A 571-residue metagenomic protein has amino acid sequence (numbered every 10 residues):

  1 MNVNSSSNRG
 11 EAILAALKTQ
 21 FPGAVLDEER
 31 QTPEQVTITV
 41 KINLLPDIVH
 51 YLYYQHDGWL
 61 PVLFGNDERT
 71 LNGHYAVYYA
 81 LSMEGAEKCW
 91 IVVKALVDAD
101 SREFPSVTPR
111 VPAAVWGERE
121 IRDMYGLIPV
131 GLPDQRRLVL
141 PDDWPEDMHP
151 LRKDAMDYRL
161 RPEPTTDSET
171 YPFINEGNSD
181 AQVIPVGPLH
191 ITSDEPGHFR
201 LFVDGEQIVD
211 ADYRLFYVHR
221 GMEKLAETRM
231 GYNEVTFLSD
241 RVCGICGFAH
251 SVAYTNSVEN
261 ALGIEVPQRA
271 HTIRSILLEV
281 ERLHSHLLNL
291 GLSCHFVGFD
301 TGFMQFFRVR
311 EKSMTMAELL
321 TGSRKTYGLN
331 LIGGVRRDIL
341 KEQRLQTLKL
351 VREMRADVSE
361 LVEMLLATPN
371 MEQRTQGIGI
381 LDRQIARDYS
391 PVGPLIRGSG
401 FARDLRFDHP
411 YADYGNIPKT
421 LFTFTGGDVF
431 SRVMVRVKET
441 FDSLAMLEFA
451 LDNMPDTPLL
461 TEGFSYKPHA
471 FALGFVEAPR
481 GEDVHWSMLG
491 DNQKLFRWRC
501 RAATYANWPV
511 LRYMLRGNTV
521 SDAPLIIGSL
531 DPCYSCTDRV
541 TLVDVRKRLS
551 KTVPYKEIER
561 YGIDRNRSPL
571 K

Functional and structural regions predicted by a protein language model:
M1-D210, S285, M371-Q373, R387 (+2 more regions): Terminal low-complexity/charged segments
L45, P112, L138-K571: Metal/cofactor-centered catalytic core regions of large enzymes
